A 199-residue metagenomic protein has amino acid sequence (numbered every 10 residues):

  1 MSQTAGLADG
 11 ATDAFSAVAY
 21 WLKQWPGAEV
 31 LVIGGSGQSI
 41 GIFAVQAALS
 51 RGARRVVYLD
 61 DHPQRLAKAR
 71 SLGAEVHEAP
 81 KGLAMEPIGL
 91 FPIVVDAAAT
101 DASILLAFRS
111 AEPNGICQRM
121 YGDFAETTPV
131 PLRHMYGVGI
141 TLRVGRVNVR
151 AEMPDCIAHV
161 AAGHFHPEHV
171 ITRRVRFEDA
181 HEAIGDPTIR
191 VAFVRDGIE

Functional and structural regions predicted by a protein language model:
M1-K81: Mid-domain Rossmann-like dinucleotide-binding core that forms the NAD(H)/NADP(H) cofactor-binding site
E29, G115-C117, T141: Short glycine-centered segments of the SAM/dcSAM-binding site in methyltransferase folds
H62-Q64, D101, F124-A125: Helix N-cap at the beta1-alpha1 junction of Rossmann-like dinucleotide-binding domains, i.e., the first residues
M85-V94: A short acidic, Gly/Pro-enriched loop at the edge of an enzyme's catalytic core that lines a small-molecule cofactor
V95, Q118: N-terminal Rossmann-like NAD(P) cofactor-binding module of classical short-chain dehydrogenase/reductase
L105, R150-E199: C-terminal hydrophobic helical "lid"/dimerization subdomain of Rossmann-like NAD(P)H-dependent oxidoreductases
A111-P113: Helix-to-beta-strand junctions that scaffold the AdoMet/dcAdoMet cofactor pocket in Class I SAM-dependent enzymes
Y121-G139, A151, D155-A158: Rossmann-fold NAD(P)-binding glycine/threonine-rich loop
